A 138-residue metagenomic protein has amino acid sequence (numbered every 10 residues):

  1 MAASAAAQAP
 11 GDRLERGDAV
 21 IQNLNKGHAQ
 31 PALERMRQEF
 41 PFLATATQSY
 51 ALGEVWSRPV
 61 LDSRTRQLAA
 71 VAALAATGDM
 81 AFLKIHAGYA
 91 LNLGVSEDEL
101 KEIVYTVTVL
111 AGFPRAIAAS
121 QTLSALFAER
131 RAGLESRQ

Functional and structural regions predicted by a protein language model:
S4-R64, N92, A116-Q138: Acidic, glycine/proline-rich low-complexity segments that act as flexible tails and inter-domain linkers
Q48, T65-R66, L83, L100: N-terminal alpha-helical segment
R66-L74, I103-V104: Short, structured motif recognition centered on aromatic/hydrophobic residues
A76, L110-F113: Alpha-helical transition-metal enzyme core signature, strongest for iron centers
D79-K101, I117-F127: Extended intrinsically disordered, low-complexity coil regions enriched in Ser, Thr, Gly, Ala and often Pro
Y105-T108, S124: Short amphipathic alpha-helical surface patches that mediate protein-protein
T106, F113-I117: Substrate/cofactor-recognition hotspot
